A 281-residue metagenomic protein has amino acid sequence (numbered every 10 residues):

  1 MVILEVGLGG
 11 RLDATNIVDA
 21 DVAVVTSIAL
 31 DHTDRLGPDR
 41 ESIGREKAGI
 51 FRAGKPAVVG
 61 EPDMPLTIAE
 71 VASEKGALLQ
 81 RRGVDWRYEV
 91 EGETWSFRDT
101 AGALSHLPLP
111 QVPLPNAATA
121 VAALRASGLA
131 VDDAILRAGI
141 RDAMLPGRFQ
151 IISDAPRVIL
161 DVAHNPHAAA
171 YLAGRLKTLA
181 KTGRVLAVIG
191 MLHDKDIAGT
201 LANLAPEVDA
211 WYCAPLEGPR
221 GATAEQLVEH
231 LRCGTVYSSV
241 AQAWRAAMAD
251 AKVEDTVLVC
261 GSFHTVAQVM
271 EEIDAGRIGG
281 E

Functional and structural regions predicted by a protein language model:
M1-V6, L12-V24, I28-L30, D39-S42 (+1 more regions): Nucleotide phosphate-binding/pyrophosphate-handling subdomain across enzymes that bind or process nucleotide phosphates
T15-I17, L36-P38, A69-E70, Y171-A173 (+4 more regions): Short amphipathic alpha-helical segments
V22, R35-I50, K55-P115: Internal gly/pro-rich beta-alpha loop/helix module that stabilizes soluble enzyme cofactors or their anionic handles
K55, G183-V188, V253-T256: Short coil/turn segments at beta-strand junctions that form active-site/ligand-binding loops
V58, P62-L79, E91-T94, R125 (+3 more regions): C-terminal helical cap/extension that packs against the catalytic core of soluble nucleotide-cofactor enzymes
V59-E61, S73-V90, L107-Q111, A134-A143 (+5 more regions): Beta-strand->loop->alpha-helix junctions that form or flank phosphate-binding loops in nucleotide-handling enzymes
S262: Active-site-proximal loop/hinge segments that shape catalytic or ion-binding/gating pockets
A267-E281: Active-site-adjacent alpha-helix immediately C-terminal to a catalytic or transition-state-stabilizing loop
